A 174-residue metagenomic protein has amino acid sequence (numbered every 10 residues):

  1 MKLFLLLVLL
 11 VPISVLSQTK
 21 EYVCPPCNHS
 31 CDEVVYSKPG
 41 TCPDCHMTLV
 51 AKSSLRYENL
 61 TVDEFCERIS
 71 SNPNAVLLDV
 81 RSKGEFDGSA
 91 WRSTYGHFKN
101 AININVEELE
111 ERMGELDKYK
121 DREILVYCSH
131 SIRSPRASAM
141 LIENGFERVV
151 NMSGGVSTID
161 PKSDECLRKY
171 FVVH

Functional and structural regions predicted by a protein language model:
M1-F4: Positively charged n-region of N-terminal signal peptides that target proteins for export
V8-L9: Hydrophobic alpha-helical transmembrane segments of integral membrane proteins, especially lipid-exposed positions
P12-S14: N-terminal signal peptide c-region/cleavage motif recognized by signal peptidases
T19-D63, R68-S71, G84-E123, R133-H174: Rhodanese-like catalytic fold shared by cysteine-dependent sulfurtransferases and DSP/PTP-type phosphatases
V76-R81: Short hydrophobic beta-strand that contains or immediately precedes a catalytic carboxylate
Y127: Short, surface-exposed ligand- or partner-binding patches at beta-edge/loop junctions that are enriched in aromatics
